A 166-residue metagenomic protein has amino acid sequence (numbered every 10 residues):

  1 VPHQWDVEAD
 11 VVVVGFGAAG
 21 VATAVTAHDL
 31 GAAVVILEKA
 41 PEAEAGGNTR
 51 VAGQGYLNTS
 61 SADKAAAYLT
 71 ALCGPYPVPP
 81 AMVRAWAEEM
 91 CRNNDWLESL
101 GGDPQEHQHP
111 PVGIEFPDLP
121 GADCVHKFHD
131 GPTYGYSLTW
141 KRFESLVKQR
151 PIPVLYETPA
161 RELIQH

Functional and structural regions predicted by a protein language model:
H3-A19, V35: Beta1/beta-strand and adjacent pyrophosphate-binding region of the FAD-binding site in flavoprotein oxidoreductases
F16, L37-A40, A52-Q54, T59-S60: Active-site-proximal beta-strand/loop segments in catalytic clefts of secreted hydrolases
G17, A40-A43, A160-E162: Acidic, glycine-rich active-site loops and adjacent beta-strand->loop/helix elements that engage anionic groups
A24, H28: Gly/Ala-rich phosphate-binding loop of Rossmann-like dinucleotide-binding domains, activating on the conserved
D29-T49: Glycine-rich FAD pyrophosphate-binding loop
K39, G74-A85, G102-P110: Surface-exposed patches in mature extracellular/periplasmic domains of secreted proteins
G53-E88, N93: Glycine-rich active-site loop/strand segments that organize a redox cofactor
E88-H166: Conserved redox-cofactor binding core of oxidoreductases
